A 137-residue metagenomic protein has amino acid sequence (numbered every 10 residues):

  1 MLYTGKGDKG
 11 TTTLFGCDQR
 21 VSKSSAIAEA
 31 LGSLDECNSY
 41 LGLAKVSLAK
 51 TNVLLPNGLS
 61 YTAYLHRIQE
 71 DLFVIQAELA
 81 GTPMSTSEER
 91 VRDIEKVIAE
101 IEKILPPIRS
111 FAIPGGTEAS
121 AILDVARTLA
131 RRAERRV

Functional and structural regions predicted by a protein language model:
M1-V137: Phosphate/pyrophosphate-binding loop motifs in nucleotide- or prenyl diphosphate-using proteins
